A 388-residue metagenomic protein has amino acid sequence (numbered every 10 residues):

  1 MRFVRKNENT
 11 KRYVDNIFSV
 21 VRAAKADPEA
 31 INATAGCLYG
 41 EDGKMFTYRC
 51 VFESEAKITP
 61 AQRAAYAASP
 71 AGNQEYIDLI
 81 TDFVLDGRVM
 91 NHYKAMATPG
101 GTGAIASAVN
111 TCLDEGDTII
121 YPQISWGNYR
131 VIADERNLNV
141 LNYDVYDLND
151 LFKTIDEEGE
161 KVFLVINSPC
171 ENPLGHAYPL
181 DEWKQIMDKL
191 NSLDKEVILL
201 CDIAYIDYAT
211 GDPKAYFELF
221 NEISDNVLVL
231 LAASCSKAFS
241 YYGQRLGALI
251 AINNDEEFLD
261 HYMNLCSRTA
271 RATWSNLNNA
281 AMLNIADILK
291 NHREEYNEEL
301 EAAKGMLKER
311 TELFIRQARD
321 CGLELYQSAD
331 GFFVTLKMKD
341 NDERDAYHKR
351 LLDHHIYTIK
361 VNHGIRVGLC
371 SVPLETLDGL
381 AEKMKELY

Functional and structural regions predicted by a protein language model:
M1-R2, D82, R88-M90, N341-D342 (+1 more regions): PLP-dependent enzyme catalytic core of the Aspartate aminotransferase-like
T10-G100: N-terminal small-domain helix-loop-helix segment of the aminotransferase-like
A30-N32, A232, E324-A329, T358-V361: Short beta-strand
A61-K195, I206-S224: Conserved core of the PLP fold type I
L79, S224-K304: Conserved core segment of the aminotransferase class I/II
F163, I198, L230: Hydrophobic "anchor" residues on beta-strands that sit immediately upstream of conserved functional sites
I203: Walker B catalytic acidic pair
L300-I315, E324-K337, H363: Conserved glycine-rich beta-strand-loop-beta hairpin in the small C-terminal domain of fold type I
